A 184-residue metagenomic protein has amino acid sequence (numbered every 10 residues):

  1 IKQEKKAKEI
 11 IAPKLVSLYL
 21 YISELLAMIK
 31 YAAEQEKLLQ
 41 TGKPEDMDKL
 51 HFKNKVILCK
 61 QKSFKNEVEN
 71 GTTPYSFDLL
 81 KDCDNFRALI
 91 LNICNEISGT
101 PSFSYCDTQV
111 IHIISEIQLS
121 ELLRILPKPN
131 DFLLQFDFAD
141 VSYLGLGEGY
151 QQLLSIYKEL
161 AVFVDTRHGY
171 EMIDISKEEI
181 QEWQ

Functional and structural regions predicted by a protein language model:
I1-K2, H168-Q184: N-terminal juxtamembrane/topogenic regions of multi-pass membrane proteins
K2-L38: Amphipathic, membrane-active segments
L15, K30-T41, Q109, I113 (+2 more regions): A sequence-level detector of short, solvent-exposed, charge-rich linear segments
K37-D165, G169: Interfacial alpha-helical end/capping and short helix-turn segments at domain and membrane boundaries
